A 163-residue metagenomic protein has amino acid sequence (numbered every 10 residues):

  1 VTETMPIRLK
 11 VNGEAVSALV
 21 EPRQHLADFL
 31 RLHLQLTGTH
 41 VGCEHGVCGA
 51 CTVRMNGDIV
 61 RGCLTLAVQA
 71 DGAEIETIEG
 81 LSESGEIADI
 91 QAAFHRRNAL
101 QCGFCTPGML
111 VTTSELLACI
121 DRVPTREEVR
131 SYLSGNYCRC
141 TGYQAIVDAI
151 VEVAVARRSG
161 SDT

Functional and structural regions predicted by a protein language model:
V1-T163: Signature of N-terminal electron-transfer/Fe-S-associated modules in redox systems
